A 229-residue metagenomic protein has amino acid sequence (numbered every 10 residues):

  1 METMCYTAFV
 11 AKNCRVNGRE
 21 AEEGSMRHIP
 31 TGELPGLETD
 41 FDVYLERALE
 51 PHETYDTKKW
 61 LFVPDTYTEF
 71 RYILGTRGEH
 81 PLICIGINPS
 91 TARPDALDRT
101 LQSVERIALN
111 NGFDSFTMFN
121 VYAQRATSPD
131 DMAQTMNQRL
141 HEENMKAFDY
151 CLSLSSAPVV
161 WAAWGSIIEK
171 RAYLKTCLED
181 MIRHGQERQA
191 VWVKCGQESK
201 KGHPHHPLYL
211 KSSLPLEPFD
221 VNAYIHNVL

Functional and structural regions predicted by a protein language model:
C5, G18, E22-D98: Active-site and ligand/interface coordination hotspots across diverse enzymes and nucleic-acid-associated assemblies
Y6, K12-R15: Short, positively charged and aromatic/hydrophobic N-terminal segments
R27-H28, M132-L229: Glycine/proline-rich loop-helix segments at beta-alpha junctions forming the active-site rim of enzyme cores
T68, L97-E105, Q138-A147: Short acidic (Asp/Glu) patches
I85, F119, A162-A163: Short hydrophobic segments within beta-strands
S90-G112: A short mixed-secondary-structure module that forms the rim of ligand-binding clefts
T91, R125, I168: Feature marks short, surface-exposed loop/turn motifs that line or immediately flank catalytic pockets and channel
D114-M132: Short connector loops at secondary-structure junctions
